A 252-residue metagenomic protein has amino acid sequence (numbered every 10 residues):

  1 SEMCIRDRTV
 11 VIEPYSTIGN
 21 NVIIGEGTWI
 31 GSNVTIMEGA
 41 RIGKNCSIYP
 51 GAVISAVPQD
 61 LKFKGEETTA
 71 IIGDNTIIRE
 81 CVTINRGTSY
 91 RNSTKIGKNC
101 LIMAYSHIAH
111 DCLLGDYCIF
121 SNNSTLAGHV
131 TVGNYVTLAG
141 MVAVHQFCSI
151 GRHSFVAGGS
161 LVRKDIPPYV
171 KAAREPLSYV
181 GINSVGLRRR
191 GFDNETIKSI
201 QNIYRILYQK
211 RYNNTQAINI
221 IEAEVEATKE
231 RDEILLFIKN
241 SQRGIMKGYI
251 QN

Functional and structural regions predicted by a protein language model:
M3-I5: Short, small-residue-biased leader/transition segments that mark boundaries at the very start of proteins
V11-T35: Conserved CoA-thioester-binding segment of acyl-CoA-metabolizing enzymes
W29-D116, F120-E233, K239: Glycine-rich hexapeptide-repeat left-handed beta-helix
L235-N252: Non-catalytic, charge-rich alpha-helical accessory subdomains
